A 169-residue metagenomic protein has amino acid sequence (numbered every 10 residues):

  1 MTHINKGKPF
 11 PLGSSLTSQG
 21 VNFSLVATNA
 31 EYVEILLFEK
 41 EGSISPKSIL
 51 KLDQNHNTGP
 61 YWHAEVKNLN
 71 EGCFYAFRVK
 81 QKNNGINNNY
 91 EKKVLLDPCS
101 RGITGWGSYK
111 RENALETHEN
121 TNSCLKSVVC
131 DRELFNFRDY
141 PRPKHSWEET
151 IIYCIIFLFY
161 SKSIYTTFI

Functional and structural regions predicted by a protein language model:
M1-S18, N57-Y61, N68-I152, S163-F168: The feature marks proteins involved in alpha-glucan
Q19-F23: Structural beta-strand segments of beta-rich domains
L25, F77, I155: Conserved, mostly hydrophobic/aromatic
V26-Y32, L69: Short proline/glycine-enriched turn/loop motifs at strand-loop junctions of beta-rich domains
E34-L36, A76: Beta-strand signatures of extracellular beta-sandwich domains
F38-I44, K82: Change "in extracellular beta-sheet-rich domains … of secreted and cell-surface proteins" to "in beta-sheet-rich domains
P46-H56: Solvent-exposed serine/threonine-rich low-complexity stretches and specific carbohydrate-binding patches
S48, P60-H63: Short S/T/G- and acidic-enriched coil/turn segments that sit immediately N-terminal to beta-strands in beta-sandwich
